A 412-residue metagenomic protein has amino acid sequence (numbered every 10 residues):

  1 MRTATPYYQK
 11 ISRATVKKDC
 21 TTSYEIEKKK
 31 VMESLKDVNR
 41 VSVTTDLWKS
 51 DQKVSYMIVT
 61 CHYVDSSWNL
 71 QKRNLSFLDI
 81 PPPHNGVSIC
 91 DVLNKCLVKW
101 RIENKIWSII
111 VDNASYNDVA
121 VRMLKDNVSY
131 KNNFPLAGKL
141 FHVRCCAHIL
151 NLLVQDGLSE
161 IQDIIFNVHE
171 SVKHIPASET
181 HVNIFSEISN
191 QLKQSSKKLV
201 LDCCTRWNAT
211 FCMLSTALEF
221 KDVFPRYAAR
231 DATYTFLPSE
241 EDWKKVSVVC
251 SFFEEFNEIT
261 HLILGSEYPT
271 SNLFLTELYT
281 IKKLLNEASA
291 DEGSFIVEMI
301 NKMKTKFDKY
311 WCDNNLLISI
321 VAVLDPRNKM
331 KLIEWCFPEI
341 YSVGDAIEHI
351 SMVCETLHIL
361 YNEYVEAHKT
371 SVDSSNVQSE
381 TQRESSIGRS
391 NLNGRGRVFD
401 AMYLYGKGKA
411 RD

Functional and structural regions predicted by a protein language model:
M1, K10-T15, V31-D37, V182-S189 (+4 more regions): Short coil/turn segments at secondary-structure boundaries
M1-L70, N74-L75, I102: Structured nucleic-acid-interacting core domains from mobile-element enzymes and related host factors, especially RNase
A4-T5, Q52, N117, D325-K329: Short alpha-helix boundary/capping elements
Q9-R13, K28-K29, V54-Y56, L70-R73 (+13 more regions): Intrinsically disordered, low-complexity regions enriched in proline, serine, glycine and charged residues
T21, L35, W48-K53, D79-G86 (+8 more regions): Conserved, non-catalytic sequence blocks in retroelement Pol enzymes and Pol-derived host proteins
M32, N94-V98, D308: Generic structural signal for well-ordered alpha-helical scaffold segments
V41, T45, M57, V64-S215: Histidine/cysteine- and/or acidic
S76, V111, F224-D412: Extended, C-terminal/distal alpha-helical "rod" segments
